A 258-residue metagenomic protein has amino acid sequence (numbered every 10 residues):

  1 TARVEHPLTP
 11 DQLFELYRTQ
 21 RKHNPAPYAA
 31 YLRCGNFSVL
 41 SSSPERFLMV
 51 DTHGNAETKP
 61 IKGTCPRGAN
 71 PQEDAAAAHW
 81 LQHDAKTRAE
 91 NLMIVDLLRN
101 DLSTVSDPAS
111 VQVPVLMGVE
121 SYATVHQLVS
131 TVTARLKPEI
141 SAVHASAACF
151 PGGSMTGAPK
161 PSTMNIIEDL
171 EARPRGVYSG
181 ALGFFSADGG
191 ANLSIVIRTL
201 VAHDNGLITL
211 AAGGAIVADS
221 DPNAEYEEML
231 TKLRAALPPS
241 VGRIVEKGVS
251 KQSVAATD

Functional and structural regions predicted by a protein language model:
T1-D258: Extended alpha-helical targeting/anchoring segments, especially N-terminal organellar/secretory targeting helices
